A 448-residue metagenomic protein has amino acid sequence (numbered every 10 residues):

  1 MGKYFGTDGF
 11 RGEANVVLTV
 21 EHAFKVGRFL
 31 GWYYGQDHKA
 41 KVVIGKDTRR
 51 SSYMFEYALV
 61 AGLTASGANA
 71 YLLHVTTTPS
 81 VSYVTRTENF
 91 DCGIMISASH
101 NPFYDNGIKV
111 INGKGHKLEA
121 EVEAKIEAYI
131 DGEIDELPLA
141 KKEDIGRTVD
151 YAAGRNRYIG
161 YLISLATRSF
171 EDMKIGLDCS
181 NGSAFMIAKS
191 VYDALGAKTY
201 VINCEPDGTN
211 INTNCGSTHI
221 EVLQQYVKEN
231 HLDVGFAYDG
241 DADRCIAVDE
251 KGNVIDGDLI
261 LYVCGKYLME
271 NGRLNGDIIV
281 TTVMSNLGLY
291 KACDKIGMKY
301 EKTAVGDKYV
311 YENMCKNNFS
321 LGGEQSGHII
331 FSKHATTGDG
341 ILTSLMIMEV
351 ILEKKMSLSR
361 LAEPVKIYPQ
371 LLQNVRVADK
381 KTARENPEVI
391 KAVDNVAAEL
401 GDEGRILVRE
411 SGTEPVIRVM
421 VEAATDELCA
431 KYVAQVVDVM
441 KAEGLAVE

Functional and structural regions predicted by a protein language model:
M1-A61, A65-S66, T148-I175, K381-E385: An N-terminal, well-structured beta->alpha segment
F5-G6, I44, A70-H74, M95-I96 (+8 more regions): General beta-strand structural signal in soluble alpha/beta enzymes
D8, I44, V81, I94 (+11 more regions): Buried hydrophobic positions in well-ordered alpha/beta secondary-structure cores of metabolic enzymes
E13, N106-K228: Gly/Ser/Thr-enriched, mixed-charge loops and adjacent short helices that form phosphate/oxyanion-binding elements
K41-D105, S190-V248: N-terminal small/polar loop signature for handling phosphorylated ligands or for N-terminal nucleophile
D91-D105, V227-D249, N253-V254, M298-D339: Glycine-rich phosphate-binding loop
A124-I159, S164, E250-G322, I330-F331: Proline/glycine-rich low-complexity loops and linkers
N271-E448: Phosphate-binding and adjacent anionic-ligand microenvironments
